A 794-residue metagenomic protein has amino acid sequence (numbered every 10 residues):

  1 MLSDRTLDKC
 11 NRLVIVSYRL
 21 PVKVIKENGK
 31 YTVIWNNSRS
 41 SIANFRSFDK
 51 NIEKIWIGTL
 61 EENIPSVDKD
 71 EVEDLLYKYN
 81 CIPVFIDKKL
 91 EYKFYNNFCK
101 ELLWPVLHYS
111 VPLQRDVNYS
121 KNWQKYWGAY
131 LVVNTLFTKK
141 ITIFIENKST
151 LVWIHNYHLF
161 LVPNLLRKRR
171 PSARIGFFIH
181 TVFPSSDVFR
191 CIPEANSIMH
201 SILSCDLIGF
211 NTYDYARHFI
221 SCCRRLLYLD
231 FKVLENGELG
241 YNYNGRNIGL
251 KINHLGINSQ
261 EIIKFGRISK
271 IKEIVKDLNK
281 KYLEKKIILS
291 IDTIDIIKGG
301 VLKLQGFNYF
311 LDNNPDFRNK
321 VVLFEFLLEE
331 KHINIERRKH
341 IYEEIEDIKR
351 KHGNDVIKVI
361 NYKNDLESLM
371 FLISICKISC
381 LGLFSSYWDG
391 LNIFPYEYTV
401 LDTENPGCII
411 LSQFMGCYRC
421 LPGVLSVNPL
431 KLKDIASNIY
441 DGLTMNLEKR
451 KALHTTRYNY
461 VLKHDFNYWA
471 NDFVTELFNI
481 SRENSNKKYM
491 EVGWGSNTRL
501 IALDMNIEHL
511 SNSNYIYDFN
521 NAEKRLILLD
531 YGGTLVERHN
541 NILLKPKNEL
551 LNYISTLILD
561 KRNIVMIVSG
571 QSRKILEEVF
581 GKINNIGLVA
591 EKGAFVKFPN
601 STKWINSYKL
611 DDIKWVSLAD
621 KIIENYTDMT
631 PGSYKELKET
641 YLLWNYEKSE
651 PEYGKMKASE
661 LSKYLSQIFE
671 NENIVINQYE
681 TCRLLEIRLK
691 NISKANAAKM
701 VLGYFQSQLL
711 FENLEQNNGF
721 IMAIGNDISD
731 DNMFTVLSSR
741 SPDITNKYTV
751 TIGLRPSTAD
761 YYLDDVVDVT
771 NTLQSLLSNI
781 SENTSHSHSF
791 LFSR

Functional and structural regions predicted by a protein language model:
M1-T498, V769: Catalytic cores of carbohydrate-active enzymes across secretory and cytosolic contexts
R5-L13, A43-I52, N521, R525 (+2 more regions): A short, Lys/Arg-enriched amphipathic alpha-helix followed by its capping loop at the start of a domain
D116-V133, L535-L544, C682-N696, M700: Glycine-rich phosphate-binding "P-loop"
L411-C417, Q571-R573, I752-P756: Short, polar loop motifs at secondary-structure junctions
L462-K463, N467-Y531, V536-L543, E549 (+2 more regions): Non-catalytic pre-domain segments flanking phosphatase-related domains
R499-H509, A522, L543, K547-E549 (+2 more regions): Mg2+-dependent phosphoryl-transfer enzymes with acidic/Ser/Thr/Gly-rich catalytic loops
K545-E639: Active-site phosphate-binding/coordination module
T630, E636-I724, I728-K747: Conserved acidic, metal-coordinating active-site core of Asp-based, Mg2+-dependent phosphoryl-transfer enzymes
